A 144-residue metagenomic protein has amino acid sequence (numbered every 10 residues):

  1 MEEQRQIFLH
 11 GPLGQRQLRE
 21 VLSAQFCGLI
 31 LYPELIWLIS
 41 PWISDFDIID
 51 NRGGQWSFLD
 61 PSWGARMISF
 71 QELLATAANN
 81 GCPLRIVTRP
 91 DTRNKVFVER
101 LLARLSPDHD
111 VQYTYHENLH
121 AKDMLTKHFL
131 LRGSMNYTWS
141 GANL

Functional and structural regions predicted by a protein language model:
M1-L144: PLD/PLD-like phosphodiesterase catalytic module centered on the HKD motif
